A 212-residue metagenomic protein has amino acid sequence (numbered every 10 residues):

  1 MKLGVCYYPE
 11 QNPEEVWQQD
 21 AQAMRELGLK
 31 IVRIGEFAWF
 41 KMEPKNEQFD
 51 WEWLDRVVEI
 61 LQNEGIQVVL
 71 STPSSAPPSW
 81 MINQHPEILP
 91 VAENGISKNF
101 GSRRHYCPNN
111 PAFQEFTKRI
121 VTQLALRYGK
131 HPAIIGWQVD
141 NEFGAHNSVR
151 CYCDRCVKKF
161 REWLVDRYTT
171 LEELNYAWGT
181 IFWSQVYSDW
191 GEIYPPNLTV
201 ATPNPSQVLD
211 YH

Functional and structural regions predicted by a protein language model:
M1, I34-A38, R104, P205: A short alpha-helix capping/helix-coil boundary motif
M1-V16: Boundary/entry segment of secreted carbohydrate-active catalytic domains
K2-G4, I31, G65-V69, A133-Q138: Structural preference for beta-strand elements that scaffold enzyme active sites
Y8-E10, F37, P73-P77, V139-G144: Active-site beta-loop-alpha junctions enriched in small/polar residues
E10, E14, E47, W51 (+1 more regions): Flexible, glycine- and charge-enriched loops at secondary-structure boundaries
V16-W17, Y152: Residues at alpha-helix caps and immediate loop-helix transition turns in enzyme cores, especially N- and C-cap
Q18-E26, I31-N99, V121-A125, G129: Aromatic-lined substrate-binding rim segments of carbohydrate-active enzymes
N94, K98-Q123, R127-H212: Polysaccharide-binding and catalytic clefts of secreted carbohydrate-active enzymes
